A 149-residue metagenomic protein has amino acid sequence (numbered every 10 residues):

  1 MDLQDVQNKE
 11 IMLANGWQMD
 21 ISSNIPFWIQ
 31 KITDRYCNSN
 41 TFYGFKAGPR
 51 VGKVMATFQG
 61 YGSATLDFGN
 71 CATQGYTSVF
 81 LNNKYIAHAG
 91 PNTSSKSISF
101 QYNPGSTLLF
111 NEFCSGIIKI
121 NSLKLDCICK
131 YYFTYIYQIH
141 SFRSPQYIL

Functional and structural regions predicted by a protein language model:
N8-T41: Extracellular glycan-recognition surfaces and repeat-rich motifs
N38-Q59, Q74, S94-I98, I118: Short beta-strands within extracellular/lumenal beta-sheet-rich domains
F58-T65, G105: Extended extracellular/luminal ectodomain segments enriched in beta-structured repeat modules
Q74-Y85: Short, surface-exposed beta-strand/strand-loop-strand elements in extracellular ectodomains
S95-T107: Short, surface-exposed tryptophan/glycine-enriched loops that mediate extracellular molecular recognition
F110-I117: Short beta-strand-plus-loop segments that form exposed binding edges in beta-rich domains
I120-L123, I128: Extracellular beta-strand elements of beta-rich domains used for carbohydrate recognition/degradation or cell-matrix
S144-I148: Short, intrinsically disordered C-terminal tails of secreted or membrane-associated proteins
